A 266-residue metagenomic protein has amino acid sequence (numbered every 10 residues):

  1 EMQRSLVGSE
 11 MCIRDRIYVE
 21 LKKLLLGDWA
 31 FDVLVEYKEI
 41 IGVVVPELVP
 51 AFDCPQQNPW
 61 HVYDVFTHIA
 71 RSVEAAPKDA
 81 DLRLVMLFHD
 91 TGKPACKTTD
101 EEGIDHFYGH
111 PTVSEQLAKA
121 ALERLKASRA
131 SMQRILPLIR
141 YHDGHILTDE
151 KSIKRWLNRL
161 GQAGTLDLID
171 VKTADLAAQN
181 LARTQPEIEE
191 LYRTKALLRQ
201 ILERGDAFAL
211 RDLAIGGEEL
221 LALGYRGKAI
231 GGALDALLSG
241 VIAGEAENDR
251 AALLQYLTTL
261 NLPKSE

Functional and structural regions predicted by a protein language model:
E1, H61, G103, A209 (+1 more regions): Generic anion/oxyanion-binding catalytic loop in active/binding sites
E1-G8, C12-I13: Single conserved hydrophobic/aromatic residue that forms the stacking wall/gate of nucleotide- or nucleobase-binding
M2, V44-P50, Q56, R204-D206 (+2 more regions): Glycine-rich, flexible loop/turn motifs
G8, G92, G109, S114 (+2 more regions): Glycine-centered flexibility sites
S9, V43-V45, N58, M86 (+4 more regions): Short, flexible segments with low predicted structural confidence
S9-E10, K23, H106-G109, D143 (+2 more regions): A short, ordered amphipathic alpha-helix with a cationic face
R14-P186, E266: Conserved, hydrophobic alpha-helical core segments of structured domains
A120-R124, A178-E266: Charged substrate- and nucleic-acid-binding regions of tRNA-handling and nucleotidyl-transfer enzymes, centered on
